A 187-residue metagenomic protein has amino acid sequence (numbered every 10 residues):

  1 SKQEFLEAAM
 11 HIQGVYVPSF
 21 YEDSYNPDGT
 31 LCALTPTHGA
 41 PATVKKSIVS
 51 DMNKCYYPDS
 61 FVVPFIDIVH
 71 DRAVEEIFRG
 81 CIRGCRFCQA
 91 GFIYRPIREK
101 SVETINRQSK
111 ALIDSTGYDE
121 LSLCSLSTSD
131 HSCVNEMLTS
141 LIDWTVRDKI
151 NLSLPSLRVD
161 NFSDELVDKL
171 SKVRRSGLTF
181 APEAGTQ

Functional and structural regions predicted by a protein language model:
S1-A90, P96-I97, E103: Acidic, low-complexity intrinsically disordered segments
F20-E22, S60-V62, R79-R83, F92-R95 (+4 more regions): Short, glycine-/Ser/Thr-/acidic-enriched flexible segments
N26, N53-K54, N106, N135 (+2 more regions): Detector for Asparagine
T35, R72, I105-Q108, S125 (+1 more regions): Solvent-exposed, non-transmembrane amphipathic alpha-helical segments
T43-V49, I97-K100, S153, V159-F162 (+1 more regions): Short, exposed beta-strand "edge-strand" segments with a Pro/Gly-rich flavor and a Y/T-containing core
A73-C81, I105-I113, L141, L178: Structured alpha-helical segments in the cores of large, soluble enzyme domains
E99-N106, H131, N135: Non-membrane alpha-helical structural segments and their capping/turn regions in soluble enzymes
A111-Q187: Conserved SAM/AdoMet-binding glycine-rich loop
